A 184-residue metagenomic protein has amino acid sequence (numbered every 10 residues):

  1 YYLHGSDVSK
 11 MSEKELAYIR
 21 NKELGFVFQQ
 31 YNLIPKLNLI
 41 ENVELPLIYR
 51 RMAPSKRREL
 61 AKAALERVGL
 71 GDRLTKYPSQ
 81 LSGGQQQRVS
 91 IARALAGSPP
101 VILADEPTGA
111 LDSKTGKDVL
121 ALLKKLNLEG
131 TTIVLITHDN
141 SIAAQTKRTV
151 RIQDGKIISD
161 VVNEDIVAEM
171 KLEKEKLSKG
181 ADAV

Functional and structural regions predicted by a protein language model:
Y1-I152: ABC family nucleotide-binding domain
M11-K14, L81, L172-E173, G180-V184: Short charge-dense sequence patches
K156-D182: Conserved beta-strand-loop-alpha-helix hinge in the C-terminal portion of ABC ATPase nucleotide-binding domains
